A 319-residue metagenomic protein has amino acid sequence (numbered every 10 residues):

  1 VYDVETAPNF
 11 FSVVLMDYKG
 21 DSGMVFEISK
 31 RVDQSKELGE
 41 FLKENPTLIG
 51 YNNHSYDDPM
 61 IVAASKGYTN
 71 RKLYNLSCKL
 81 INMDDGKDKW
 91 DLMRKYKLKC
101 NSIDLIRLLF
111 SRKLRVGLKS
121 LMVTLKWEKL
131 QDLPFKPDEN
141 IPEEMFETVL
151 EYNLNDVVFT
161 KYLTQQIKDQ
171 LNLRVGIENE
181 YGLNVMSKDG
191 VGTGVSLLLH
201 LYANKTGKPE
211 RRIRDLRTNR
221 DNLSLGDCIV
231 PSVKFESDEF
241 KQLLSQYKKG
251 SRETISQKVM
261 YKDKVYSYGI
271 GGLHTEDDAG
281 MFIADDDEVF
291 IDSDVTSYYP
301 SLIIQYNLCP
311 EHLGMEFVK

Functional and structural regions predicted by a protein language model:
V1-T6, S102-D104, I291-S293: Two-metal-ion RNase H-like nuclease active-site motif
V1-V14, K19-G23: Entry/capping segment at the start of metal-dependent catalytic domains with acidic active-site entry clusters
P8-F10, L42-N45, S55, Y96-S102 (+3 more regions): Short, well-ordered loop/turn elements at secondary-structure boundaries
F10-V14, D58-A64, S301-I304: A short acidic (Asp/Glu
L15-E27, K258-V265: Short, basic, glycine/proline-bearing loop/turn elements
D21-S120: Conserved DEDDh/DEDDy metal-dependent 3′-5′ exonuclease domain
Y68-N75, N307-V318: Cytochrome P450 catalytic domain signature, combining two hallmark sequence patches
L121-D132, D138-Y306, P310-E311: Conserved "right-hand" nucleotidyltransferase catalytic core of DNA-directed polymerases
